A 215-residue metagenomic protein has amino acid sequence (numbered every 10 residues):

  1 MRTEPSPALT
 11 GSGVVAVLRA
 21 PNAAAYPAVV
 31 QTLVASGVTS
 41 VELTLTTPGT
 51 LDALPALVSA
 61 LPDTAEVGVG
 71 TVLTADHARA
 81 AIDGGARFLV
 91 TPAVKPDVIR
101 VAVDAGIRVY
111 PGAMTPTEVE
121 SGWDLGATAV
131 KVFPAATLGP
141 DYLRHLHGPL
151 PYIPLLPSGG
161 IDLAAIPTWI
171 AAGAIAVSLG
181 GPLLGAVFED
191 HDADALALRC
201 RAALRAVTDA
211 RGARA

Functional and structural regions predicted by a protein language model:
M1-R87, D104, Y152, L163-A164 (+1 more regions): Conserved N-terminal beta1-alpha1 strand-loop-helix module at the mouth
V29, T74-G84, T117-L125, Y142 (+1 more regions): Catalytic cores of alpha/beta
G37, L61, G85, A93 (+5 more regions): Conserved functional loop/turn residues at catalytic and ligand-binding sites
V38-L43, I82-G84, D104-A105, T115-L143 (+1 more regions): Glycine/Thr-rich beta-alpha phosphate-binding loop at enzyme active sites
L45, T71, P92-V94, A113-M114 (+3 more regions): Short secondary-structure boundary segments
D76-G122: Hydrophobic, well-structured mid-protein blocks that either form specific transmembrane helices
L89-V101, V132-P140, A172-L196: Glycine-rich phosphate-binding active-site loops on the catalytic face of alpha/beta enzymes
Y110-P116, E120-K131, L138, P154 (+4 more regions): Catalytic alpha/beta core domains of metabolic enzymes, predominantly
